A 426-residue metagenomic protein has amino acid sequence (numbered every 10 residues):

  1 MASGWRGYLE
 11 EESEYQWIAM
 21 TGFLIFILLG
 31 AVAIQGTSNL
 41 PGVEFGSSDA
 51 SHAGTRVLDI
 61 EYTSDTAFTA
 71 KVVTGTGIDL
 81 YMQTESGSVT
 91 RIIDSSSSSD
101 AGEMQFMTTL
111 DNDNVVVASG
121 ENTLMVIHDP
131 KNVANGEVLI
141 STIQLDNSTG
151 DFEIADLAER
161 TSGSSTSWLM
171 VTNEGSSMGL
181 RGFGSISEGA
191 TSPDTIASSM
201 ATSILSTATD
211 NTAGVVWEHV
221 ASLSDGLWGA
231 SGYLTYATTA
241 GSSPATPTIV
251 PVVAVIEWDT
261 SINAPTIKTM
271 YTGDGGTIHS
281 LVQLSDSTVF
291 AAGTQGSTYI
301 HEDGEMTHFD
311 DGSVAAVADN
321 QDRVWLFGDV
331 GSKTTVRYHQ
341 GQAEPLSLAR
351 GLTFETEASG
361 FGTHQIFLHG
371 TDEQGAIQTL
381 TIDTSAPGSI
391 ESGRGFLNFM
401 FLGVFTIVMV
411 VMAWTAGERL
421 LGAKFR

Functional and structural regions predicted by a protein language model:
M1-L40, S389-R426: Secretory targeting signatures
I34-V57: A short helix->beta-strand "capping" segment at the edge of beta-propeller domains
G46-D49, D94-S98, V138-G150, S192-A213 (+3 more regions): Surface-exposed loop and turn segments in beta-propeller and other repeat-based domains that flank or scaffold
A53-D65, S99-N112, S148-T161, T207-D225 (+4 more regions): Repeated scaffold domains used in trafficking and secretory/extracellular systems, primarily beta-propellers
D65-K71, D113-V117, G163-M170, S224-S231 (+4 more regions): Entry beta-strands of beta-propeller and related beta-repeat scaffolds
G77-T84, N122-H128, G175-G189, Y236-V255 (+5 more regions): Structural motif
G87-S88, I127-G136, F183-T195, I256-N263 (+3 more regions): Short loop/turn segments immediately following beta-strands, especially the blade-tip and inter-blade linker loops
K333, R337-T406, A413-F425: Blade-level signature of beta-propeller repeat domains, shared across WD40, Kelch, NHL, RCC1 and BNR/Asp-box propellers
